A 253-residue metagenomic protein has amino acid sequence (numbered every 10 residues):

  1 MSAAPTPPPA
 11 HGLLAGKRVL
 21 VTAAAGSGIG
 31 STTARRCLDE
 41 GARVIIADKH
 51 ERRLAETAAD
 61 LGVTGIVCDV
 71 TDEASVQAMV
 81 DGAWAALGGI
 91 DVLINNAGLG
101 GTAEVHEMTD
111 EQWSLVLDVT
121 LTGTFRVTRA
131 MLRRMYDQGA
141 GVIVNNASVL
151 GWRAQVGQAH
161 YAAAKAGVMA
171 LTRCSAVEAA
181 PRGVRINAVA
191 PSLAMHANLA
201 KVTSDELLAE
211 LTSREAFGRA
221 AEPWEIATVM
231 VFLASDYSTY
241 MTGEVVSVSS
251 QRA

Functional and structural regions predicted by a protein language model:
S2-A10, G28, R153, S213-R214 (+2 more regions): Short C-terminal tail/terminal secondary-structure segment of NAD(P)H-dependent dehydrogenase/reductase domains
H11-I45: Canonical Rossmann dinucleotide-binding motif of NAD(H)/NADP(H)-dependent dehydrogenases/reductases, specifically
E104-V105, T109-L117, L199, L207 (+1 more regions): Substrate-binding pocket helix/loop in short-chain dehydrogenase/reductase
T128, A164, T172: Active-site helix of classical SDR
R133, V177-P181, T239: Alpha-helical segment proximal to the catalytic Tyr-Lys
S148: Residue(s) in the substrate-gating loop at a strand-loop-helix junction that position the organic substrate next
E215-I226, Y237: A conserved structural motif in NAD(P)-dependent oxidoreductases
